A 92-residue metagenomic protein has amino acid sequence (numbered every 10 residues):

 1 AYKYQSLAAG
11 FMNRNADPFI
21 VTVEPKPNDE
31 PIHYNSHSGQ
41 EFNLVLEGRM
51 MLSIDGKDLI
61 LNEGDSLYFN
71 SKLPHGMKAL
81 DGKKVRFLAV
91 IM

Functional and structural regions predicted by a protein language model:
A1-H33, Q40: A short glycine-rich, His/Asp/Glu-containing loop-to-beta-strand
Y2, R14, N62, S71-M92: Ligand-binding loop in jelly-roll beta-barrel domains
S6, I32, R49, L59-N62 (+1 more regions): Jelly-roll (double-stranded beta-helix
L7, D55-S71: Short acidic-glycine-tyrosine-enriched beta hairpin
F11, Y34-N35, F42, D58-L59 (+1 more regions): Short secondary-structure boundary/capping segments
T22-K26, D55, V90-M92: Solvent-exposed residues in well-ordered beta-strands and their adjoining turns, especially edge/terminal strands
S38-D55, G64: Glycine- and acidic-residue-biased ligand/ion/polar-headgroup-sensing regions
